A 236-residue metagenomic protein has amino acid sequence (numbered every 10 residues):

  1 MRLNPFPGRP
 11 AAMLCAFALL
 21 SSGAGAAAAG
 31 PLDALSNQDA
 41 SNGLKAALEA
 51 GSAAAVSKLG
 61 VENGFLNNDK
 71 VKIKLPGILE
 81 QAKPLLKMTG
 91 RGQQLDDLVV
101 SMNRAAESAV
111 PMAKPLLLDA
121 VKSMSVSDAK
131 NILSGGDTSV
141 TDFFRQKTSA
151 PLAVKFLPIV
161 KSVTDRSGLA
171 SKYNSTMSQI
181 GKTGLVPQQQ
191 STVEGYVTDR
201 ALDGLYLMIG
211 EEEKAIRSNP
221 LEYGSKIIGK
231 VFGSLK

Functional and structural regions predicted by a protein language model:
M1-L14: Bacterial N-terminal signal peptides that target proteins for export
M13-S22: Bacterial N-terminal signal peptides
G23-A29: Sec/Tat signal peptide C-region and signal peptidase I cleavage site
G30-S101: N-terminal Sec/ER secretory leader and immediately downstream segment of secreted/extracellular precursors
A55, S125, P220: Residue-level signature of catalytic and energy-coupling elements of molecular machines, predominantly ATP/GTP-dependent
G92-V163: Mid-length scaffold segments of soluble, non-membrane domains
I159-R200, L205: An amphipathic alpha-helical core segment
A201-K236: A cross-kingdom marker for long, charged
